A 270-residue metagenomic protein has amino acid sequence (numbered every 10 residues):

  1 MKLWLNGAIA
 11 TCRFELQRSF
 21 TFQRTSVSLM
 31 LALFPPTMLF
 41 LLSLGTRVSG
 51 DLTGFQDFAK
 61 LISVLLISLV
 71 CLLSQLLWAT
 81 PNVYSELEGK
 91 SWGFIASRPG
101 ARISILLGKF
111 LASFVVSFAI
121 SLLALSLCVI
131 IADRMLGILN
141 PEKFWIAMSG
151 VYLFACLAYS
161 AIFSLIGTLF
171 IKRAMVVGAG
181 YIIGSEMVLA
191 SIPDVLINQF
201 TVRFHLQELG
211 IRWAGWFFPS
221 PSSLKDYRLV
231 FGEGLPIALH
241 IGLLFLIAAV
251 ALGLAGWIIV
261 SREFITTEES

Functional and structural regions predicted by a protein language model:
M1-L29: Aromatic- and glycine-rich beta-strand/loop motifs that create alpha-glucan
K2-R13, V83-S85, G89, S160-P193: Cytoplasmic juxtamembrane interface segments
K2-W4, R262-S270: Short, charged juxtamembrane terminal tails flanking transmembrane helices
S26, I103, R173-V176: Residues that define the loop-to-transmembrane-helix transition and helix capping in multi-pass membrane transporters
P36-S85, L106-A174, P236-I237: Secretory targeting signals
L42-F58, L169, A174, A179-I265: Terminal transmembrane helical anchor/hairpin motif
F94-A101: Short helix-to-coil transition segments within interhelical loops that connect adjacent transmembrane helices
